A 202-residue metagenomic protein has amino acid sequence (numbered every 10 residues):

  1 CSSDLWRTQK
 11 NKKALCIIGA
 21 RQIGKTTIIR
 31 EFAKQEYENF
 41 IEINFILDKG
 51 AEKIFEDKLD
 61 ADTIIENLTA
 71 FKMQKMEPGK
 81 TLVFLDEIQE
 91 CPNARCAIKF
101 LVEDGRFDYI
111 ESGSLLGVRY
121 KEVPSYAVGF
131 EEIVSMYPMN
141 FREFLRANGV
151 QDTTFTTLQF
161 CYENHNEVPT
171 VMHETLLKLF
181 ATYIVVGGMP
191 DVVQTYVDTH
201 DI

Functional and structural regions predicted by a protein language model:
C1-I202: Phosphate-binding site recognition
